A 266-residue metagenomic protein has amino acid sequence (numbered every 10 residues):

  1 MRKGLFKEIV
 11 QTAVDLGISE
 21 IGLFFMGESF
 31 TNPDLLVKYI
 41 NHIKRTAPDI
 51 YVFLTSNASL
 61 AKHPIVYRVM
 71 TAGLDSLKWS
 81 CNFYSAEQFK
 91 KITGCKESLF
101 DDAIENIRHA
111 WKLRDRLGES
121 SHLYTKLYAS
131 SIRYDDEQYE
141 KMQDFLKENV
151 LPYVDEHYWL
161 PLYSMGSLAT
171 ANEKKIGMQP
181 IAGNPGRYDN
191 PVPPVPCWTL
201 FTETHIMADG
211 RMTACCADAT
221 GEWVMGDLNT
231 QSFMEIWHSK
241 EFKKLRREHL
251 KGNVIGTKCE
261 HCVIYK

Functional and structural regions predicted by a protein language model:
M1-P161: Conserved glycine-rich "GG(E/T)P / GGGxP" loop and the immediately following alpha-helix in the radical SAM core
V10-Q11, D15-I18, T71, A86-F89 (+5 more regions): Aromatic-residue detector
N106, K112-Y124, E148-V195, R211 (+1 more regions): C-terminal accessory region of radical SAM enzymes
W198-L200: Short, small/polar residue-rich loop motifs at catalytic or cofactor-binding pockets
E203: Short hydrophobic/aromatic beta-strand element in the GNAT-like acyltransferase core that lines or flanks the acyl-donor
I206-M207: Short, acidic, Ser/Thr-enriched surface-loop or helix-capping motifs
